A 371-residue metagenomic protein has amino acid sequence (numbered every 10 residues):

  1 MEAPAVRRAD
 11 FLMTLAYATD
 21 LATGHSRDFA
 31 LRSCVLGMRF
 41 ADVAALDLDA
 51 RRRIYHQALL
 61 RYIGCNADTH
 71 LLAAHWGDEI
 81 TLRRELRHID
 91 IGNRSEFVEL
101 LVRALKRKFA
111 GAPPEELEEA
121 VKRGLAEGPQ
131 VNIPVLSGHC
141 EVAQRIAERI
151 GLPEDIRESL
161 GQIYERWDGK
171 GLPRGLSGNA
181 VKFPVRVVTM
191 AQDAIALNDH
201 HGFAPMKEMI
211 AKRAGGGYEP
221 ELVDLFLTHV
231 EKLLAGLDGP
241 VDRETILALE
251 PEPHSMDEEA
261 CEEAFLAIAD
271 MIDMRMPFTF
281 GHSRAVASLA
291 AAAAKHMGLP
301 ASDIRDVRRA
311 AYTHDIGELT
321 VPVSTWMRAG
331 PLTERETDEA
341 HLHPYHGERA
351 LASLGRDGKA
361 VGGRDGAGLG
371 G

Functional and structural regions predicted by a protein language model:
E2-G371: Histidine- and acidic-residue-rich, metal-dependent catalytic cores
